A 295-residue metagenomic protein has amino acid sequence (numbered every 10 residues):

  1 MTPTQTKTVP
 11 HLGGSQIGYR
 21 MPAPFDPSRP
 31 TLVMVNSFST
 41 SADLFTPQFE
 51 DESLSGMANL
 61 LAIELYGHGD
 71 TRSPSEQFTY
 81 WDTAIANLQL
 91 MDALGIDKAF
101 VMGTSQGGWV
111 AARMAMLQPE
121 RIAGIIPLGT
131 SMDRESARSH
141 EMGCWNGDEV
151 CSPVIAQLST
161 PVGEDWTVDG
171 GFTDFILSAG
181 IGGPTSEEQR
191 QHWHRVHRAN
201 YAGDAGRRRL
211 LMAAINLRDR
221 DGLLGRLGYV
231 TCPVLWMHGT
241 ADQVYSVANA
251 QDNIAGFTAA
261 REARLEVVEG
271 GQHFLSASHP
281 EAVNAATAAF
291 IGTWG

Functional and structural regions predicted by a protein language model:
L12-S73: Conserved HGGG/HGGXW glycine-rich cap/lid loop of the alpha/beta-hydrolase fold
N59-M102: Active-site loop/oxyanion-hole signature of alpha/beta-hydrolase fold enzymes
M116, A123-E164: Flexible "cap/lid" loop of the alpha/beta hydrolase fold
S136, P161-G228: Conserved alpha/beta-hydrolase catalytic His-Asp/Glu region
V230, W236-H238, D242: Short beta-strand/loop motif that positions the catalytic acidic residue of the alpha/beta-hydrolase fold
C232, S246-A255: Short alpha-helix in the alpha/beta-hydrolase fold that links the catalytic acid
A241-Y245, H273: Acidic catalytic loop of the alpha/beta-hydrolase fold
G271-N284: Catalytic histidine-centered segment of alpha/beta-hydrolase-like enzymes
